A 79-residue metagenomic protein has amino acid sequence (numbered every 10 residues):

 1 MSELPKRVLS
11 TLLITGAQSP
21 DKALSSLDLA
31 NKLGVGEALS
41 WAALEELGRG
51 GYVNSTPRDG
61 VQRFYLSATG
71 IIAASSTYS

Functional and structural regions predicted by a protein language model:
M1-L12, Y78: Short alpha-helical segments that sit at the start of domains
S2, G34-R49: Short amphipathic alpha-helical interaction segments
T11-T15, A73: Short amphipathic alpha-helical elements of helix-turn-helix/winged-helix folds
S19-N31: Short acidic, hydrophobic short linear motifs in intrinsically disordered regions
G48-R58: A short, conserved structural fragment
G60-S67: Minor-groove-contacting beta-hairpin "wing" of winged helix-turn-helix DNA-binding domains
A68-S79: Short, amphipathic alpha-helical interaction segments positioned at domain boundaries
